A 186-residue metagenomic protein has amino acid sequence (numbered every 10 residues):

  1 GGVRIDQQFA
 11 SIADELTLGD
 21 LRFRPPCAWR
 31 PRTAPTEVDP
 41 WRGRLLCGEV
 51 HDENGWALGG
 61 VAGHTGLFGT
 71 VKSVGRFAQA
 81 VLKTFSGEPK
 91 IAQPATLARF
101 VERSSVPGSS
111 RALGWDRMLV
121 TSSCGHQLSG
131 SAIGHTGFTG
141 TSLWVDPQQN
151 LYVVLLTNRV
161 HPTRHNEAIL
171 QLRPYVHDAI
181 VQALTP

Functional and structural regions predicted by a protein language model:
G1-G130: Short, surface-exposed loop or secondary-structure junction motifs that flank catalytic or metal-binding residues
H135-P186: Structured C-terminal helix/loop/strand segments within mature extracytoplasmic catalytic/sensor domains
